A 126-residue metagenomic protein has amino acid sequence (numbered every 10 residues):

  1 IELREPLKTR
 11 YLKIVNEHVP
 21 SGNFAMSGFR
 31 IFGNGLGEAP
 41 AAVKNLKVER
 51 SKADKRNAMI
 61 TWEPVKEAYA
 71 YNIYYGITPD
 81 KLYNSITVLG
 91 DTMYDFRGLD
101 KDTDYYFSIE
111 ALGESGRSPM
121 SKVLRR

Functional and structural regions predicted by a protein language model:
I1, T92-Y94: Short strand-edge motifs at loop-to-beta-strand transitions and within beta-strands of extracellular beta-rich domains
I1-N45, R50-K55, T61-A68, K101: Aromatic, loop-rich ligand-recognition surfaces of beta-strand-rich domains
S21-N23, E114-M120: Short, exposed coil/turn segments at beta-strand boundaries within extracellular/luminal domains
G28-R30, S121-R126: Terminal edge beta-strands and adjacent linker/stalk segments of extracellular immunoglobulin-superfamily beta-sandwich
F32-N34, Y74-T78, L112: Predominantly extracellular/luminal cell-surface or secreted proteins
N57-M59, M93, D104: Intrinsic-disorder/low-complexity, polar/charged segments enriched in Ser/Thr/Lys/Arg/Asp/Glu/Gln
P64-I86, G90: Extracellular low-complexity, O-glycosylation-prone stalks/linkers
F96-R117: Beta-strand-rich modules
